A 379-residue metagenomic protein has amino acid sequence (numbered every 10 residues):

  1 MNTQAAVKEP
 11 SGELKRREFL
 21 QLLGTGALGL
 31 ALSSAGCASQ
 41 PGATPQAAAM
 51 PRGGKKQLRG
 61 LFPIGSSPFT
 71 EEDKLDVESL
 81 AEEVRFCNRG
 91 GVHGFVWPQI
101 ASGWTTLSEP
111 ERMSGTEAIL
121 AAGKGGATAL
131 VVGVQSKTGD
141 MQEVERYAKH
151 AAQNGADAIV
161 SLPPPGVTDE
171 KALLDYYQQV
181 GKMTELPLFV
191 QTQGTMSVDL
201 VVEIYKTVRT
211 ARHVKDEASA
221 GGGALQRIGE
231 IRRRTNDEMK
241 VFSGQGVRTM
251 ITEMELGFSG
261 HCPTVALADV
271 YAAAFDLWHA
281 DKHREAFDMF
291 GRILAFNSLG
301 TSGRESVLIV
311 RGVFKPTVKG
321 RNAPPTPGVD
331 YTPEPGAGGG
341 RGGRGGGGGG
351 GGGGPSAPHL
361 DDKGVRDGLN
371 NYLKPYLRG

Functional and structural regions predicted by a protein language model:
M1-K15: N-terminal secretory signal peptides
G12-Q21, G29-M50: N-terminal twin-arginine translocation
L20-G26, E255-F258, V265-G379: C-terminal alpha-helical cap/extension of soluble enzyme domains
G26, S102, K137, G166-V167 (+4 more regions): Residue-level marker for beta-strand->alpha-helix junctions and adjacent short loops that shape enzyme
K55, R59, G65-F69, K74-Q193: Active-site beta->alpha loop and helix N-cap motifs at the rims of alpha/beta catalytic domains
S114, A118-A122, H150, N154 (+6 more regions): Alpha-helical structural signal in soluble globular domains
G194-G300: Catalytic alpha/beta core domains of metabolic enzymes, predominantly
